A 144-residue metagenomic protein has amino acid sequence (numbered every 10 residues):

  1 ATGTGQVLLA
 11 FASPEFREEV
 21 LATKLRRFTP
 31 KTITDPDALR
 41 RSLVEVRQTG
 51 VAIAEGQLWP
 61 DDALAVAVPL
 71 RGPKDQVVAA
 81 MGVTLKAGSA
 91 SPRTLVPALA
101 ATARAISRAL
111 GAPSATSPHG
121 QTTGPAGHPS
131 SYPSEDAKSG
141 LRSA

Functional and structural regions predicted by a protein language model:
A1-P60: Short, solvent-exposed recognition segments
E15, E19, S89, T94-A144: Intrinsically disordered, low-complexity terminal regulatory regions
R17, L21-K24, I53, V77 (+3 more regions): A generic structural signal for ordered alpha-helices
K24-F28, L85, L110: Short amphipathic alpha-helical interaction patches enriched in hydrophobic/aromatic residues with interspersed Lys/Arg
D35-A109: Extended hydrophobic
